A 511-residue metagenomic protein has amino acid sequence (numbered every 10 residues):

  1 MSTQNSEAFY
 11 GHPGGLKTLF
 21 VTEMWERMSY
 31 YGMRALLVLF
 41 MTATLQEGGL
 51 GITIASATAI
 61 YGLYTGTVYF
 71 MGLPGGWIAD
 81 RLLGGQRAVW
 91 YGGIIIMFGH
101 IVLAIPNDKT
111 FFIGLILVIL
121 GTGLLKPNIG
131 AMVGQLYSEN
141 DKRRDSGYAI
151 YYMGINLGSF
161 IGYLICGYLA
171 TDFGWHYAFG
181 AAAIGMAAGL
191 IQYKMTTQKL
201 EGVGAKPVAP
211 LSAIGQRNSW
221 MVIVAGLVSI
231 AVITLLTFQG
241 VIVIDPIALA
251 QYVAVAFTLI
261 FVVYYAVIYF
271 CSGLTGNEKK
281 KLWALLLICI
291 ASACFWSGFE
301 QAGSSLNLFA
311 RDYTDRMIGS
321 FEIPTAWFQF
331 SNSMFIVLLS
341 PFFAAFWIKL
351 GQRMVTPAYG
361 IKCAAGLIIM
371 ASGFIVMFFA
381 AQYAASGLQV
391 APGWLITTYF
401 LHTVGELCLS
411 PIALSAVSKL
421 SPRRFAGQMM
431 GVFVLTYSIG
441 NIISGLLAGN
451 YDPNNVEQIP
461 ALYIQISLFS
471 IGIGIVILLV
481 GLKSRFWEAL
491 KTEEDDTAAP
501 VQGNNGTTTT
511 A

Functional and structural regions predicted by a protein language model:
M1-G14, E139, A170-S305, D312-M317 (+2 more regions): Intracellular loop-helix junctions on the cytosolic face of multi-pass helical membrane proteins
A35-T58, A302-F328: Short amphipathic helix-loop junctions that connect adjacent transmembrane helices in Major Facilitator Superfamily/SLC
T58-A79, K126, F330-F343, I439: Central cavity-lining transmembrane alpha-helices of secondary-active solute carriers, predominantly the Major
V68, R143-T171, A178-G189, Y193 (+2 more regions): Glycine-rich segments within core transmembrane alpha-helices of 12-TM secondary carriers
G72-I101, I105: Conserved MFS/SLC helix-loop-helix module at the cytosolic interface between two early adjacent transmembrane helices
R81-G93, E278, K349-I368: Cytoplasmic membrane-interface "Motif A"-like loop-to-helix N-cap segments of 12-TM Major Facilitator Superfamily
I94-F112, A364-G387: C-terminal ends and interior cores of transmembrane alpha-helices in multi-pass membrane transporters/permeases
G99, T110-L125, S386-C408: Hydrophobic core of transmembrane alpha-helices in multi-pass small-molecule transporters, especially MFS/SLC-type
